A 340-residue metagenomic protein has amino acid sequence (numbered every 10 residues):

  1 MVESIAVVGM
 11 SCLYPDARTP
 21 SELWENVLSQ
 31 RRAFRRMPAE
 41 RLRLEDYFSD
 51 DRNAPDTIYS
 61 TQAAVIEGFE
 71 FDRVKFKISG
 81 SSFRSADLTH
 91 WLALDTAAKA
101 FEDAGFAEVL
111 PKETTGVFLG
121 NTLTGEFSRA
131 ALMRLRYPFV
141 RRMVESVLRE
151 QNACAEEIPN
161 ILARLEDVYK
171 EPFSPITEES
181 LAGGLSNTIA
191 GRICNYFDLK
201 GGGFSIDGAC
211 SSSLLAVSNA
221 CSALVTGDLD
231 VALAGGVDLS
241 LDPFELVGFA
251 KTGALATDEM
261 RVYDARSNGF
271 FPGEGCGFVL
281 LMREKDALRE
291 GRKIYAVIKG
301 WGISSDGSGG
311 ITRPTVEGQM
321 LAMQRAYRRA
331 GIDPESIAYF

Functional and structural regions predicted by a protein language model:
M1-F340: Condensing-enzyme catalytic core of the thiolase-fold
